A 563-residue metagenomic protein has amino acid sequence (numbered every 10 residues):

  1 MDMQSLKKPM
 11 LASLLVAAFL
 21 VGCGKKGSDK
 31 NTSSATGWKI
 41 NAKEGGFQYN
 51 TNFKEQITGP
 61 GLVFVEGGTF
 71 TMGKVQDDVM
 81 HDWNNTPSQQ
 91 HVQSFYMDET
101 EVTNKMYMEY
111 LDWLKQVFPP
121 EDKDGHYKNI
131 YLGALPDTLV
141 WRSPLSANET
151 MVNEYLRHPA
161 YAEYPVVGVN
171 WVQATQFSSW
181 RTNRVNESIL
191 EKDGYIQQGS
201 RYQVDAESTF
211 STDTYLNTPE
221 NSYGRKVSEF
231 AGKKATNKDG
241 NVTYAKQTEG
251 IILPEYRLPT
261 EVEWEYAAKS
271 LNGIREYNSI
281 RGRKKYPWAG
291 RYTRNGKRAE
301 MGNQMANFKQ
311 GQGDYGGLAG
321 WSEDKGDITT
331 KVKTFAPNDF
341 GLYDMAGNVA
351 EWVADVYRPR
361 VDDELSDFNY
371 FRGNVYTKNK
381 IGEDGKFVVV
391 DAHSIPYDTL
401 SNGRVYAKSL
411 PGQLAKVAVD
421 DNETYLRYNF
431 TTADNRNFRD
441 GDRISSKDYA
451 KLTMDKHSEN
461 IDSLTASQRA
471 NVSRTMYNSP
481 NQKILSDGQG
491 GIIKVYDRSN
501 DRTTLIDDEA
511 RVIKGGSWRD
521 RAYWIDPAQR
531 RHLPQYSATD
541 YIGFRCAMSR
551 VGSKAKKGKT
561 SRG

Functional and structural regions predicted by a protein language model:
D2-L11: Bacterial N-terminal signal peptides that target proteins for export
A12-A18: Bacterial N-terminal signal peptides
L20-G22: C-terminal motif of bacterial Sec signal peptides marking the signal peptidase cleavage site
G27-K43, F64-V65, T71, Q76 (+5 more regions): Functional-site microenvironments in short loops/helix caps that host divalent-cation chemistry
G37-E55: N-terminal low-complexity, Pro/Thr/Ser-rich intrinsically disordered segments that act as propeptides or flexible
N50-N52, D82-N85, N500, R530-Q535: Short, P/G- and charge-enriched loop/turn segments at secondary-structure junctions
K54-E149, A162-V185, G347, G543 (+1 more regions): A short glycine-rich, aromatic-capped structural motif
W524, Q529-H532, S537, I542 (+1 more regions): Catalytic loop of the DD-peptidase/beta-lactamase superfamily, centered on the K-T-G motif and neighboring
